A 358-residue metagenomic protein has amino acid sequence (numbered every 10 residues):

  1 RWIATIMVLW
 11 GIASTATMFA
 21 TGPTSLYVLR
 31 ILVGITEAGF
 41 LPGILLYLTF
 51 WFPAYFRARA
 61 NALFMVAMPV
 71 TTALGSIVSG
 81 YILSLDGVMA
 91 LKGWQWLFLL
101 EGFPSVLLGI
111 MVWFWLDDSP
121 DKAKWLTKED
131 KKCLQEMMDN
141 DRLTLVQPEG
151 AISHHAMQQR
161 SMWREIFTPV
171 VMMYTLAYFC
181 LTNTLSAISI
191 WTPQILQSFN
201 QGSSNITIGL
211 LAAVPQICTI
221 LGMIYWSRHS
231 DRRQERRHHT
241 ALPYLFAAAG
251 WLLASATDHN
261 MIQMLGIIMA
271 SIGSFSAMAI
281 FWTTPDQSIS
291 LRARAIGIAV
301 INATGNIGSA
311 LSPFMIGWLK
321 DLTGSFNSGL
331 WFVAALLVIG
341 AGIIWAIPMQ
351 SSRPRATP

Functional and structural regions predicted by a protein language model:
I3, L26, H239-T240: Primarily marks hydrophobic transmembrane alpha-helices of the MFS/SLC 12-helix fold
F19-S25, T36, P53, Q234 (+1 more regions): Helix-breaking motifs and short loop linkers at transmembrane-helix boundaries and internal kinks in secondary membrane
L29-V66: Cytoplasmic helix-loop-helix junction between adjacent transmembrane helices in 12-TM secondary transporters
R59-L83, P104-S105, N302-S312: Glycine-rich segments within core transmembrane alpha-helices of 12-TM secondary carriers
Q95-F114, L330-A346: Symmetry-related core transmembrane helices of the 12-TM Major Facilitator Superfamily/SLC fold
R164-S227, M278, W282, S312: Extracytoplasmic gate region of multi-pass secondary transporters
Q234-T284: C-terminal transmembrane helical hairpin of 12-TM major facilitator-type secondary transporters
S288-S325: A late C-terminal transmembrane helix in Major Facilitator Superfamily
